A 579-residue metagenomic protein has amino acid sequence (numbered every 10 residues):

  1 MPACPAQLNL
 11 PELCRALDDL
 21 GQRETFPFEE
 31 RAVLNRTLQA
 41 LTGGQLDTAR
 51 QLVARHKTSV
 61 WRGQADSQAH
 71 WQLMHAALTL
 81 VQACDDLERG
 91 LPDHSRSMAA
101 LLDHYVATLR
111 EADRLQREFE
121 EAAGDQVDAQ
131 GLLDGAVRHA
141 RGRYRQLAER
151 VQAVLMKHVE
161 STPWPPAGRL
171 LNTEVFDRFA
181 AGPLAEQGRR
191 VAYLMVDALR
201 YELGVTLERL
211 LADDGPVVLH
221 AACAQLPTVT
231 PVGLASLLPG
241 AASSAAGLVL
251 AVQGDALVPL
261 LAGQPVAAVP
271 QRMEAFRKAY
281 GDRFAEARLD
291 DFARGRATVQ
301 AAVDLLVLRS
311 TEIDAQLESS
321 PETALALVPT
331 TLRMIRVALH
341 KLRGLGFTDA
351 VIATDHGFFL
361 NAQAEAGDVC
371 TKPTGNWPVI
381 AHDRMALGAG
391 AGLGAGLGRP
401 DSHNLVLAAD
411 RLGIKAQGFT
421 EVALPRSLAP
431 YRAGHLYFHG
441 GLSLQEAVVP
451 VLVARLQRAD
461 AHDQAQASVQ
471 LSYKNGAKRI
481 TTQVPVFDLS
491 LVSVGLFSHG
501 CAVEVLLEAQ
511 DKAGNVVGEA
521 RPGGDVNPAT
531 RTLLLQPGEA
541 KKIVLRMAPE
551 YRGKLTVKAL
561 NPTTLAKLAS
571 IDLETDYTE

Functional and structural regions predicted by a protein language model:
M1-V191, A198-A350, T354-E579: …; additionally, a secondary subgroup of soluble metalloenzymes is captured
